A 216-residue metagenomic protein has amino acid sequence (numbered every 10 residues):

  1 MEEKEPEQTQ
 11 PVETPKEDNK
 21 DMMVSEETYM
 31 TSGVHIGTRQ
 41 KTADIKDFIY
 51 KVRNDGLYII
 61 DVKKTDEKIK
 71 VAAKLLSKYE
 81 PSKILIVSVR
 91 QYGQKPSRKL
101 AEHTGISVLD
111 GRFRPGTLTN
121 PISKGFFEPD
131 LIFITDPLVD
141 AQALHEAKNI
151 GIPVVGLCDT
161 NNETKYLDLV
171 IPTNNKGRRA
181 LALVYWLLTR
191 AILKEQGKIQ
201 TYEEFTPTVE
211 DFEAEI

Functional and structural regions predicted by a protein language model:
M1-E27, T201-I216: Intrinsically disordered, compositionally biased charged tails
K16-D55, V89-R98: Short, compositionally biased "basic patch" segments
G33, I132, V184: Residue-level signature of catalytic and energy-coupling elements of molecular machines, predominantly ATP/GTP-dependent
F48-I69, T104-G105: Glycine-rich phosphate-binding "P-loop"
T65-S82: Phosphate-interacting basic helix/loop segments used at nucleotide- and nucleic-acid interfaces
L85-S88, L157: P-loop/Walker A NTP-binding module and the surrounding RecA-like catalytic core of P-loop NTPases
G93, R98-R178: Long, charge-patterned amphipathic alpha-helical coiled-coil/hairpin "stalk" segments used as oligomerization
A180-I216: C-terminal functional extensions of proteins
